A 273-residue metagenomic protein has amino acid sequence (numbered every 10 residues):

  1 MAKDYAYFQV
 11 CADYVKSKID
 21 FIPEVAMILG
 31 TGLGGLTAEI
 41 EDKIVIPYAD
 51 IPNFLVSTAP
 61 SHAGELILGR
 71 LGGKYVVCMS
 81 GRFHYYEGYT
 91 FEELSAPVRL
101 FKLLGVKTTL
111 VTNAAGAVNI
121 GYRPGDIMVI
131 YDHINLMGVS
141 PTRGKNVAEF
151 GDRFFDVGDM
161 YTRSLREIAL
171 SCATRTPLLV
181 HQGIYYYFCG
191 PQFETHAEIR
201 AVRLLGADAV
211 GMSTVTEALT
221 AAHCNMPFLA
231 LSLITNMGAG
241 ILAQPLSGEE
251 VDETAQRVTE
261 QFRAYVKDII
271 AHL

Functional and structural regions predicted by a protein language model:
M1-V157: Metabolite-binding pocket within alpha/beta catalytic cores that recognizes anionic/polar moieties
K102-G105, R203, A222: Non-catalytic positions within long, well-ordered alpha-helices that form the structural scaffold/packing of enzyme
K107-T108, D208, P227: Short acidic/polar active-site loop segments enriched in Thr and Asp
I134, G138, G144-P191: Histidine/lysine/aspartate-rich catalytic loop segments that bind and position anionic ligands
S171-D208, V266, L273: Active-site/ligand-binding-proximal alpha/beta "capping" segment
M212-E250: Zn-dependent metallopeptidase/amidohydrolase metal-coordination segment
A239-L273: His/Asp/Glu-rich mid-to-C-terminal helical/loop segments that flank catalytic regions of hydrolases
